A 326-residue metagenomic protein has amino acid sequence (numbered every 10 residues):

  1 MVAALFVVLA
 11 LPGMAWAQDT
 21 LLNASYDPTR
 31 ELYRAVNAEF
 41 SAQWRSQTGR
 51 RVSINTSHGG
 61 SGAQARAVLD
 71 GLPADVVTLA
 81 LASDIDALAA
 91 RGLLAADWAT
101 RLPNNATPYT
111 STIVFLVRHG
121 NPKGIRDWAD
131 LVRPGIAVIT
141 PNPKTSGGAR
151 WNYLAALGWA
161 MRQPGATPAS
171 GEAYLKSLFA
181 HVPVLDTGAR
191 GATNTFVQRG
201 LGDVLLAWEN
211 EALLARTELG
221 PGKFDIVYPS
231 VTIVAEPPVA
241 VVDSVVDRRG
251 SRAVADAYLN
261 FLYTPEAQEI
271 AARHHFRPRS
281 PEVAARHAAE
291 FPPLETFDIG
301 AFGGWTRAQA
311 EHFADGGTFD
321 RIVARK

Functional and structural regions predicted by a protein language model:
V2-G13: Bacterial N-terminal signal peptides
Q18-S146, A288, A324: N-terminal segment of the mature folded domain
A24-Y26, V117-H119, A137-P164, L178-V182 (+1 more regions): Short beta-strand->loop
P28-L32, V36, Q64, P73 (+10 more regions): Stable alpha-helical elements in mature extracytoplasmic
T107-T112, E172-F179, D186-T187, L219-R252 (+1 more regions): Periplasmic-binding protein-like
G120-R126, T145, G158-A166, V245-A253: Short helix-loop capping/hinge motifs at secondary-structure junctions, enriched in acidic/polar residues
Q163-S230: Ligand-binding pocket segment of bilobal, Venus flytrap-like solute-binding proteins
V246-K326: Extracellular/periplasmic juxtamembrane helices and adjacent flexible linkers that interface with membrane partners
